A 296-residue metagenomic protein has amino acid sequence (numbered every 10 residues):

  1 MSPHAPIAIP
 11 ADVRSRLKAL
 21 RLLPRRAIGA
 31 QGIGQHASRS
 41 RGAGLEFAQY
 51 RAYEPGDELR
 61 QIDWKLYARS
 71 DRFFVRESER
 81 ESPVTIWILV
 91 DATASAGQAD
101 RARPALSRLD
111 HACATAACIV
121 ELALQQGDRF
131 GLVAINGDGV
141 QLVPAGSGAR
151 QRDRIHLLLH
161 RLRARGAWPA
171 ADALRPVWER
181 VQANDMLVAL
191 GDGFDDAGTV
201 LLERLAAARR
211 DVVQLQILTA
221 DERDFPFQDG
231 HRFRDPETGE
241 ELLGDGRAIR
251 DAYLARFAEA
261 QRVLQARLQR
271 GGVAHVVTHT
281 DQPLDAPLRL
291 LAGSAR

Functional and structural regions predicted by a protein language model:
M1-R39, A52-D57, L66, V75-R296: Exposed, interaction-prone extracellular/peripheral surfaces
S40-G44: A positional/architectural concept
Q49: Acidic, metal-associated active-site segment
L59-Q61: N-terminal juxtadomain amphipathic helix that follows a signal peptide/anchor or precedes a small N-terminal auxiliary
